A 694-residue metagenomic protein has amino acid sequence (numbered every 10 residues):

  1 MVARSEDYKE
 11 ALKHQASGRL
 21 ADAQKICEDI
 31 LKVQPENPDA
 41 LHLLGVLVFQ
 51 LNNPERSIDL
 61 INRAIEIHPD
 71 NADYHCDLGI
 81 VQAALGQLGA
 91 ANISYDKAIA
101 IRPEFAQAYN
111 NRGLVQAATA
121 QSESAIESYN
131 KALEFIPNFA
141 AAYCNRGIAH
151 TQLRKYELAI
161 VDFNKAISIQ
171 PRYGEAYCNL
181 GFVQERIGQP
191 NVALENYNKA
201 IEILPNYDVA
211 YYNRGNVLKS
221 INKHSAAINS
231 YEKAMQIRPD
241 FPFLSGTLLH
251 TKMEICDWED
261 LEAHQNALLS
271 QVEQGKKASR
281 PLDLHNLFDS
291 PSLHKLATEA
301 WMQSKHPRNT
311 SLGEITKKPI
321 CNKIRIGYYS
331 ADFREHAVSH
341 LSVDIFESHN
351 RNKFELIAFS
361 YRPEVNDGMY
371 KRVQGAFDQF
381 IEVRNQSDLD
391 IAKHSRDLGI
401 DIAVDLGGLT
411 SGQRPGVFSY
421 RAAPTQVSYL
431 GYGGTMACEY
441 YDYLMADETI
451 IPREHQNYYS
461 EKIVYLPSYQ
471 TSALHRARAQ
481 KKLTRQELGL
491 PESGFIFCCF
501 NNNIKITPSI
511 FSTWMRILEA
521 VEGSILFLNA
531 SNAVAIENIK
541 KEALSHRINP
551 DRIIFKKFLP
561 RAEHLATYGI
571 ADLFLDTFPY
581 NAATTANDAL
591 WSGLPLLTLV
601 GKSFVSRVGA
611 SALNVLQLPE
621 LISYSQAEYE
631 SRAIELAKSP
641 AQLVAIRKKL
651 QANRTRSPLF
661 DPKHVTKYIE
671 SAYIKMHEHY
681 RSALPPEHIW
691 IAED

Functional and structural regions predicted by a protein language model:
M1-P491, N502, S512, K541-I548 (+8 more regions): Alpha-helical solenoid repeat scaffolds of the TPR/TPR-like class and their adjacent stem/linker regions that mediate
I324-Y328, F497, L526: Conserved hydrophobic helix-helix packing surfaces used for dimerization/oligomerization
K353-E355, M515-S545: A conserved nucleotide-sugar
C498-S509: Substrate-binding clefts and catalytic carboxylate motifs of secreted carbohydrate-active enzymes
L575, A589: Donor-sugar nucleotide-binding helix/loop cap in glycosyltransferases
V608-G609: CoA-thioester-processing core
A612: A eukaryotic nuclear recognition-module signature that targets compact all-alpha binding cores
